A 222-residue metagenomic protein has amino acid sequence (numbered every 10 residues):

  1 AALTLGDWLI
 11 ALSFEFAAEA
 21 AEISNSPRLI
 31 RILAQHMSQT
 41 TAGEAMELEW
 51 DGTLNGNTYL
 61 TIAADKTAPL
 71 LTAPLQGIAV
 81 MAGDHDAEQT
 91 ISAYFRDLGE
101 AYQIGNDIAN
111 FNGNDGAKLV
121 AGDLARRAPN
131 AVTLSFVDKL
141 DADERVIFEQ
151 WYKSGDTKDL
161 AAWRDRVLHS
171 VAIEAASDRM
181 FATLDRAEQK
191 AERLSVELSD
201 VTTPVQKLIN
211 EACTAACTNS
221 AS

Functional and structural regions predicted by a protein language model:
A1-R145: Mg2+-dependent prenyl diphosphate-binding active-site environment of isoprenoid biosynthetic enzymes
I23, A191-V201: Surface-exposed helix-capping loop/turn segments at secondary-structure junctions
R31, Q89-S92, E149, D178 (+1 more regions): Short, charged, amphipathic alpha-helical segments
H36-Q39, L98-A101, S154-G155, S170 (+1 more regions): A short structural micro-motif
A68, R96-G99, F181, D185 (+1 more regions): Generic structural signal for well-ordered, non-transmembrane alpha-helical segments in soluble/cytosolic regions
F136-K139, Q189-S195: Short amphipathic alpha-helical boundary/capping segments
V146-A191: Mobile late-domain/C-terminal helix-loop "cap" segments that border catalytic sites or the cytosolic face
L198-S222: Short, amphipathic C-terminal "tail helix"
